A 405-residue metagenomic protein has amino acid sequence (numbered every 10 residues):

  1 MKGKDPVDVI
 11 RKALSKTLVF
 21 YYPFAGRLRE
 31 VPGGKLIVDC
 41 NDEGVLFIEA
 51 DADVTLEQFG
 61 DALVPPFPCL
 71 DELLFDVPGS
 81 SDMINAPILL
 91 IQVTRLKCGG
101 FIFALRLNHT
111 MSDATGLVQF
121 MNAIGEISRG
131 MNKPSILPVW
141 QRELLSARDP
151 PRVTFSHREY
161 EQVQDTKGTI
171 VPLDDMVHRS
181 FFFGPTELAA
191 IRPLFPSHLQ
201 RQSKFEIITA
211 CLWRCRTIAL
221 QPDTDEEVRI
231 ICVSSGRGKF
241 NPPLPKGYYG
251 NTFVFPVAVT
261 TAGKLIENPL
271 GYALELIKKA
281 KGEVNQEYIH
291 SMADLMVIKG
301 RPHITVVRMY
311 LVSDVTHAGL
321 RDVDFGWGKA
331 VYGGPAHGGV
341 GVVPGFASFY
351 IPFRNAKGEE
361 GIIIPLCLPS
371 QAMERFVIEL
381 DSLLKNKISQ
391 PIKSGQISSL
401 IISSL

Functional and structural regions predicted by a protein language model:
M1-L320, K393-S394: Soluble acyl-CoA-dependent acyltransferase catalytic core bearing the H(X)4D motif
T305-I392: Low-complexity, glycine/alanine/valine/leucine- and proline-rich hydrophobic stretches
Q390-L400: Short, gly/Ser/Thr-rich active-site loops of penicillin-recognizing serine hydrolases
